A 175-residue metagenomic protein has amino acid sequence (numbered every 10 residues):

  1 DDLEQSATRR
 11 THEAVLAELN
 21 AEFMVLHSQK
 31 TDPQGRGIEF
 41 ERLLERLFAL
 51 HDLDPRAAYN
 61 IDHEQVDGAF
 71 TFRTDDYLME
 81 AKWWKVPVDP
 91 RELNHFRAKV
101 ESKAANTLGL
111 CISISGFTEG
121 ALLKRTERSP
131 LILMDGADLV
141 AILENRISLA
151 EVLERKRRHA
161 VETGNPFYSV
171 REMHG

Functional and structural regions predicted by a protein language model:
D1-G175: Mixed-charge (Asp/Glu-Lys/Arg
